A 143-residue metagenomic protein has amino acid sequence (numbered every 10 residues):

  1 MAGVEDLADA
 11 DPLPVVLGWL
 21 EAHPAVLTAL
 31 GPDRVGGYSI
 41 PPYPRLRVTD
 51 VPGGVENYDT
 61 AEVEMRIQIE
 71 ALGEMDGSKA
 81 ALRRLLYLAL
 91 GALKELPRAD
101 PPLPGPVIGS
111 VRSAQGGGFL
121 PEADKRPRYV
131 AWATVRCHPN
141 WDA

Functional and structural regions predicted by a protein language model:
M1-L30, D50-A143: Charged, amphipathic alpha-helical segments and their flanking helix caps
V35-G37: N-terminal, polar/charged subdomain of small-to-medium soluble alpha/beta proteins
P41-V51: A short, hydrophobic beta-strand-centered structural micro-motif
